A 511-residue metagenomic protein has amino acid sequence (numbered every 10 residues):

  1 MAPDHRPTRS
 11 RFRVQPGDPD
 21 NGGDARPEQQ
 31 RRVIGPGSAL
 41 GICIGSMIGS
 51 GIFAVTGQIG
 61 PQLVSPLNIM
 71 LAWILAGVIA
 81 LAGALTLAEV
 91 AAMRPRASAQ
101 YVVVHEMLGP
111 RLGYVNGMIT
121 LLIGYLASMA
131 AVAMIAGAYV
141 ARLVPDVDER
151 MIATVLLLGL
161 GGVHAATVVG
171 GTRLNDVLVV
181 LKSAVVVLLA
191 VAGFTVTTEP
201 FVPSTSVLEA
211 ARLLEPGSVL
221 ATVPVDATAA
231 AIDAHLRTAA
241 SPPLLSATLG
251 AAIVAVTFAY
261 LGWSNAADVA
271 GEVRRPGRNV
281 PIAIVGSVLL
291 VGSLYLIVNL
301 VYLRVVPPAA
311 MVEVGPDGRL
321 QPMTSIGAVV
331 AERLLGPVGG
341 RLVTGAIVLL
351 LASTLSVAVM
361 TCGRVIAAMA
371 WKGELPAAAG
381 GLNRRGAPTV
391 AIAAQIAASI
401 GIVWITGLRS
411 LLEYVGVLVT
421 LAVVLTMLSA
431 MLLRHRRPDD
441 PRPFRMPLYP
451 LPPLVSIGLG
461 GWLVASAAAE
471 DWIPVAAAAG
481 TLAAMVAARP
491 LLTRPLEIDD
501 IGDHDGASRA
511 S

Functional and structural regions predicted by a protein language model:
M1-G57, P61-P66, L81, L85 (+5 more regions): Membrane-interface "cap" regions at the ends of multi-pass membrane proteins
D4-H5, S10-D18, Y101-R111, A133-A153 (+6 more regions): Helix-loop-helix connectors at the membrane interface of multi-pass transporters/channels
Q58-P61, L71, L81-A165, G170 (+4 more regions): Hydrophobic transmembrane alpha-helices that form the core helical bundles of multi-pass secondary transporters
V102-V104, G109, R142, L214-P242 (+2 more regions): TM-loop-TM module centered on a large, flexible mid-protein loop between adjacent transmembrane helices in multi-pass
G137, R150-R212, L261, I284-V288 (+3 more regions): Membrane-interface loop-to-helix entry segments
L160, L174-V177, A378-T389, V423-W472 (+1 more regions): C-terminal membrane-solvent junction of multi-pass transporters and transport-like membrane proteins
L181-A234, V301-V306, L428-D440: Hydrophobic alpha-helical segments and their helix-loop junctions in multi-pass secondary transporters
T197, A227, A234, E413-Y414 (+3 more regions): A generic transmembrane alpha-helix motif of multi-pass inner-membrane proteins
